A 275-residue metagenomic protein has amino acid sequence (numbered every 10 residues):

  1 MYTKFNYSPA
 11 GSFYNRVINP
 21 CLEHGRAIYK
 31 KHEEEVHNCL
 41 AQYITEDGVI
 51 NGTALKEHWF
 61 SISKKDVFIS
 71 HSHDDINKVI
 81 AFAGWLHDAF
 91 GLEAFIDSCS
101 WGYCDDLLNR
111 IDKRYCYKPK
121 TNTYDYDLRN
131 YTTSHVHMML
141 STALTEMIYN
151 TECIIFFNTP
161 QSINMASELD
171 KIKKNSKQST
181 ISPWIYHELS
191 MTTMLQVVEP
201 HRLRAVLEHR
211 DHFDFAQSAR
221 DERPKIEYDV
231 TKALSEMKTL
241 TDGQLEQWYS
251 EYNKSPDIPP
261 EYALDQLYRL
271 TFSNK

Functional and structural regions predicted by a protein language model:
M1-K31, S167, S218-L240, Q247: Charged interaction/catalytic cores of defense and host-pathogen modules
Y2-C153, Y262, Q266-K275: Conserved N-terminal substructure of TIR/SEFIR domains
N77-K78, D88-F95, I163-A166, V198-A205: Short, solvent-exposed secondary-structure capping/transition elements
W101, Q161-S162: Residue-level marker for beta-strand->alpha-helix junctions and adjacent short loops that shape enzyme
Y126-R129, T142, Y149, S182 (+1 more regions): Acidic, metal/cofactor-coordinating or nucleic-acid-engaging core segments within structured domains
H135-V136, S162-L195: Conserved TIR/SEFIR loop-to-helix hotspot centered on a Trp-containing motif with a nearby acidic residue
N158: Glycine-rich, N-terminal phosphate-binding loop of Rossmann-like dinucleotide-binding domains
Q196-K275: Charged, low-complexity C-terminal accessory regions
